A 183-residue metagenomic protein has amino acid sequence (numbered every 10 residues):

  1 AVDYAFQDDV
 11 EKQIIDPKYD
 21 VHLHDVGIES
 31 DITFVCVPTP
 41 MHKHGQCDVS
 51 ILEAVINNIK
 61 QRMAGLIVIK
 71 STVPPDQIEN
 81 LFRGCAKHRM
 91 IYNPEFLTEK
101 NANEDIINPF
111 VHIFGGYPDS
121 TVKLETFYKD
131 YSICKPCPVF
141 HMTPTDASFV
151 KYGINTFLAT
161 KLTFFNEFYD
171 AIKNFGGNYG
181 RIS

Functional and structural regions predicted by a protein language model:
A1-I28: NAD(P)+-binding Rossmann beta1-loop-alpha1 motif at the extreme N-terminus of oxidoreductases
D9, N80-N93, T98, A102-S183: Internal alpha-helical scaffold of NAD(P)-dependent oxidoreductase catalytic cores
D20-H24, P75-E79, D119-K123: Short, charged/polar "capping" segments at the starts of alpha-helices and the immediately preceding loops
G27-I32, R62-G65: Short acidic/histidine-rich motifs immediately flanking catalytic phosphotransfer sites in two-component signaling
D31-F34, V111: Short SAM/SAH-binding signature in class I
V35-P38, S71, G116: Glycine-rich, N-terminal phosphate-binding loop of Rossmann-like dinucleotide-binding domains
P38-K43, D146-S148: A short, flexible beta-alpha/helix-coil linker loop
P40-N101: Rossmann-like NAD(P)(H) cofactor-binding subdomain of soluble oxidoreductases
